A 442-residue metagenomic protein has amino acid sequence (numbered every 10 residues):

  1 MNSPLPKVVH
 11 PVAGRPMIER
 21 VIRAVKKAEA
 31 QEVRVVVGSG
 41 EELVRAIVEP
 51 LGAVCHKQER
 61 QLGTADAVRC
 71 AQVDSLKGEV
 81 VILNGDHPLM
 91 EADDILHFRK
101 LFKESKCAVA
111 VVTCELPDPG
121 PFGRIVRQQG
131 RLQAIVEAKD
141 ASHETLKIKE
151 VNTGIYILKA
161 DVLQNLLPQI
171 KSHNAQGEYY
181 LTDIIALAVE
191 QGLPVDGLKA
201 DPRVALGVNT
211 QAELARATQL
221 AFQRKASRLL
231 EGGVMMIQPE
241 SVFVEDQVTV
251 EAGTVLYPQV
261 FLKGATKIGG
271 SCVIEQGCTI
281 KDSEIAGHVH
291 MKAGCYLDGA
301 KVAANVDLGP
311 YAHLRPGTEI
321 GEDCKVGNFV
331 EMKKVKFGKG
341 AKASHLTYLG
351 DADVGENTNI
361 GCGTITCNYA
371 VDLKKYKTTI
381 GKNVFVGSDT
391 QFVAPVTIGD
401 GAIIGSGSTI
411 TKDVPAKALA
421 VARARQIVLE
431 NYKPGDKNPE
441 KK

Functional and structural regions predicted by a protein language model:
M1-P4, V33: N-terminal nucleotide-binding beta1-loop-alpha1 segment
L5, E29, E49-G52, Q128 (+1 more regions): Short, structured coil segments at secondary-structure junctions
P11, L89, I157, G207-V208 (+1 more regions): Short aromatic/basic micro-patch
P11, R15-K100, E104, E440: Conserved N-terminal catalytic core of the sugar/cofactor nucleotidyltransferase
E42, L51, M90-A175, T182 (+1 more regions): Conserved core of the sugar-phosphate nucleotidyltransferase
K149-E251: Conserved alpha/beta core of the MobA/IspD/sugar-nucleotide pyrophosphorylase nucleotidyltransferase superfamily
V242-T318, E322: Acidic, glycine-rich loop-and-beta core segments that form the ion-binding/anion-interacting portion of active sites
H290-K442: Glycine-rich hexapeptide-repeat left-handed beta-helix
